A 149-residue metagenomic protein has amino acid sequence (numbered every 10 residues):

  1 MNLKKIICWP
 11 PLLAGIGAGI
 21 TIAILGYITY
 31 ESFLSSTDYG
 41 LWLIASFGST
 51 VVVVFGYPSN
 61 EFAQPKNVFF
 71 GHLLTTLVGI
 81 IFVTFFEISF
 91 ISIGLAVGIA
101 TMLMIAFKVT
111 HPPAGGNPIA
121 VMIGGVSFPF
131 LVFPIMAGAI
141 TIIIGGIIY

Functional and structural regions predicted by a protein language model:
M1, M102-M104, M122, M136: Detector for methionine-enriched segments
M1-L73, L77, I81, F86-G94 (+3 more regions): Alpha-helical transmembrane segments and their membrane-interface boundaries that form or gate the permeation pathway
P58-N67, I105-G115: Membrane-helix interface "capping/anchor" motifs
L77-V78, A106, P118: Active-site beta-strand/loop microenvironment that shapes enzyme catalytic pockets
E87-H111: Internal alpha-helical transmembrane segments of multi-pass membrane proteins
G98-M102, N117-V121, I140: Hydrophobic transmembrane alpha-helices of multi-pass, membrane-embedded glycosylation machinery
T110-H111, G115-L131: Membrane-helix boundary connector in multi-pass membrane proteins
